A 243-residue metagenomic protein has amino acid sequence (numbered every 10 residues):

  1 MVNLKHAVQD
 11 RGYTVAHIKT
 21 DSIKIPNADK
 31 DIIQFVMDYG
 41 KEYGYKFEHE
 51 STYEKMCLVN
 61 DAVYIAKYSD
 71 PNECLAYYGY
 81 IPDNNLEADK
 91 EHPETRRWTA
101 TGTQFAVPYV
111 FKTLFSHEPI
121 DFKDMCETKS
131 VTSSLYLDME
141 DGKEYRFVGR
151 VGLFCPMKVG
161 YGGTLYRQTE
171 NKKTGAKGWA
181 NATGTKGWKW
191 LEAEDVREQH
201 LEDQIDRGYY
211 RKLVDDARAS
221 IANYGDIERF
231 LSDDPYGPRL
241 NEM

Functional and structural regions predicted by a protein language model:
M1-I18: Active-site palm subdomain of RNA-directed nucleic acid polymerases
V2, K30-M243: C-terminal, non-catalytic extensions of nucleic-acid polymerases
H6-V8, A28-D31: Short amphipathic alpha-helical surface micro-motifs
H17-T20, H49-S51: Glycine-rich, histidine-containing beta strand-loop boundary motifs that form or position
D21-P26: A generic structural motif
